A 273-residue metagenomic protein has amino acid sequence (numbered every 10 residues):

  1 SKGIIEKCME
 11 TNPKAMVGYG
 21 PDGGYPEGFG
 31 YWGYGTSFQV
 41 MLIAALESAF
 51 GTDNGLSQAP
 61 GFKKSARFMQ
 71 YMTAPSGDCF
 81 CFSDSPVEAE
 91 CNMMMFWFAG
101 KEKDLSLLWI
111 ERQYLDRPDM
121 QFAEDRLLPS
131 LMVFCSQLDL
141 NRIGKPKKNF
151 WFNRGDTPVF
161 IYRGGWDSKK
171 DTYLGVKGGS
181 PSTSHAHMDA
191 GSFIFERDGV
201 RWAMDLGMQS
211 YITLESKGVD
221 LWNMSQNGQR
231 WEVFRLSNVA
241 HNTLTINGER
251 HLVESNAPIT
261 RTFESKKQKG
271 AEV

Functional and structural regions predicted by a protein language model:
S1-E10, I246, E254-T262, K269-G270: Active-site cradle of extracellular carbohydrate-active enzymes
S1-G30, L131-K147: Active-site lining segments of carbohydrate-active enzymes
K7-T11, G35-L42, A240: Amphipathic, well-ordered alpha-helical segments in soluble domains
M9, P13-M16, G20, A44-G51 (+3 more regions): Hydrophobic/aromatic-lined pockets within catalytic cores
P21-Y25, G51, K177, Q226-G228: Flexible glycine/proline-enriched surface loops and loop-helix/loop-strand junctions
G23-Y31, N54-S57, E232: Conserved aromatic-histidine-acidic binding/catalytic patches
Y34-W202, T260-E272: Carbohydrate-active enzyme catalytic cores, enriched for enzymes that act on polyanionic acidic polysaccharides
Y173-T262: Catalytic core of carbohydrate-active enzymes
